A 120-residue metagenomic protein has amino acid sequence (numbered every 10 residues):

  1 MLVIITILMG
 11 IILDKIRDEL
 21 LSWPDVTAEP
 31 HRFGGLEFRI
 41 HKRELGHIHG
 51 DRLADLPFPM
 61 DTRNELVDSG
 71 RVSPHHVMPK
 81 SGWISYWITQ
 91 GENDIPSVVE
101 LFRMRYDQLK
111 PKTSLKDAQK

Functional and structural regions predicted by a protein language model:
M1-K120: Charge-dense, helix-prone N-terminal extensions
